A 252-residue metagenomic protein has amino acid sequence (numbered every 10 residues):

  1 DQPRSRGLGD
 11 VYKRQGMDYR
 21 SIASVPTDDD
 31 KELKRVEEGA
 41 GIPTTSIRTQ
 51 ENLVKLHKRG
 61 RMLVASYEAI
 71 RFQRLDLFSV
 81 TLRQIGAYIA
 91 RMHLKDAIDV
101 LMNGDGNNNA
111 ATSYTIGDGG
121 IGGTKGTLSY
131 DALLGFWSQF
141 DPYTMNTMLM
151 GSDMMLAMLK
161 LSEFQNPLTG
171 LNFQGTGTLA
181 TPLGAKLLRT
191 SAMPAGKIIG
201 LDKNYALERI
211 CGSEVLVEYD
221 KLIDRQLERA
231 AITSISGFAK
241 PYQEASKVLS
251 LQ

Functional and structural regions predicted by a protein language model:
P3: Cationic, low-complexity basic patches in intrinsically disordered or flexible, solvent-exposed regions
R6-R59: Assembly/oligomerization interface modules of large self-assembling protein complexes
E32-K34, T45, V64, Q73-R74 (+2 more regions): Short helix/loop capping segments that flank catalytic or ligand/cofactor-binding pockets
T49, A132-F136, E214-V217: Glycine-rich, charged/polar anion/phosphate-binding loops that engage phosphate groups from diverse ligands
G60-F140, L251-Q252: Alpha-helical scaffold segments that mediate packing/assembly in large oligomeric complexes
K95-G104, T147, L159-L161, Q165-L168: Short acidic alpha-helical/loop segments enriched in Asp/Glu that coordinate divalent cations
T127-S162: Extended amphipathic alpha-helical segments with heptad-repeat/coiled-coil character used for oligomerization, fusion
L161-Q252: Sequence/fold signature of self-assembling virion shell proteins
